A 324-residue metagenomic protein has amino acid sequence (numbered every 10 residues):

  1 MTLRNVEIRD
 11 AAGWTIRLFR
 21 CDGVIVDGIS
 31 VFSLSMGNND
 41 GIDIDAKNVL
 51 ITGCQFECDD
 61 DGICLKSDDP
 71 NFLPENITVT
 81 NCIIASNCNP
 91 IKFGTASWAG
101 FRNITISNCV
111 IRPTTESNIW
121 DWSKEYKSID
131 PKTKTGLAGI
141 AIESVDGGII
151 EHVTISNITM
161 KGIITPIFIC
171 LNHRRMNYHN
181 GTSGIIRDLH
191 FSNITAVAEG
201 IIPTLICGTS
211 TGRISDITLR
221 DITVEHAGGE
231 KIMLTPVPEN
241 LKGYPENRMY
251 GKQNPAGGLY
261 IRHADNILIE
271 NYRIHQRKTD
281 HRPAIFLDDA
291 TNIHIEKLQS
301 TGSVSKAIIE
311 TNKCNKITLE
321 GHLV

Functional and structural regions predicted by a protein language model:
M1-V324: Extracellular/periplasmic carbohydrate-active domains that bind, remodel, or depolymerize complex polysaccharides
